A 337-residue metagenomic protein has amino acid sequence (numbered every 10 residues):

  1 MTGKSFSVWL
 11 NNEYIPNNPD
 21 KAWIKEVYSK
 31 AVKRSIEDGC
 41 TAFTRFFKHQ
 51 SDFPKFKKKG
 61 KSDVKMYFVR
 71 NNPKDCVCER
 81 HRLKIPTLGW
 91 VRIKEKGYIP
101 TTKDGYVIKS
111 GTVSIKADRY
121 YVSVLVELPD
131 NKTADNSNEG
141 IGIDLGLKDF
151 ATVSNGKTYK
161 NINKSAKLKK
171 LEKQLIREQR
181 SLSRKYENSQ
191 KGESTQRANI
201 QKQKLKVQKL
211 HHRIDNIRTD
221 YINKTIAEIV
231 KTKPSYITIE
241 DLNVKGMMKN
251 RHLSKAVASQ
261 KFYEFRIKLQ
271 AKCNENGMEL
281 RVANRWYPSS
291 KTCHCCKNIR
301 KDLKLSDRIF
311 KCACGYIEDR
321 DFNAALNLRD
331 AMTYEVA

Functional and structural regions predicted by a protein language model:
M1-S5: N-terminal cap/recognition module
F6-K116: Acidic carboxylate diad motif detector
T101-D104, K116-A337: Positively charged, helix-rich recognition surfaces that bind polyanionic ligands
